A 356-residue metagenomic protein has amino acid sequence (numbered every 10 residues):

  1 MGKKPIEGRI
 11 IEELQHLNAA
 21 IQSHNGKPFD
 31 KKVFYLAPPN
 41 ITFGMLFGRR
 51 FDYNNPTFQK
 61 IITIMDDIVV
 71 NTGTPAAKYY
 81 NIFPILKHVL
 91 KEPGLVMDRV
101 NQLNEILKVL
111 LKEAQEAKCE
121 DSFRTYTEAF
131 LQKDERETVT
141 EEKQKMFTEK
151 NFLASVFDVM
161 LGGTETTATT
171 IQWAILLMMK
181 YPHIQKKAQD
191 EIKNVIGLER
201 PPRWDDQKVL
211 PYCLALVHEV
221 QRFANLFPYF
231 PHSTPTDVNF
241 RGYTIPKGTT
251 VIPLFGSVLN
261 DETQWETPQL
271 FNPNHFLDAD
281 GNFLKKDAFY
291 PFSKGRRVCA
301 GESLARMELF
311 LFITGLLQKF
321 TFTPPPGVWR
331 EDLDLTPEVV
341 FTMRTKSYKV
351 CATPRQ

Functional and structural regions predicted by a protein language model:
G2-I171, K187, R330, T336: Cytochrome P450 heme-thiolate monooxygenase catalytic core
E105, V109, E113, P202-R241 (+3 more regions): Conserved cytochrome P450 K-helix E-x-x-R motif and the immediately C-terminal K′/meander segment
E128-Q132, T250, V340-Q356: C-terminal helix/juxtamembrane-tail motif
F157, G162, R241, A279-L309 (+1 more regions): Cytochrome P450 heme-thiolate "Cys pocket" and heme-binding signature region
T167-M178, F312: Short, small-residue alpha-helix embedded
P182-I184, S303-V340: Cytochrome P450 heme-binding "Cys pocket" and the immediately downstream C-terminal segment
A188, V220, I245-G248, F271 (+3 more regions): Hydrophobic, well-ordered secondary-structure elements that form the walls of internal hydrophobic environments
P253-G281: Conserved cytochrome P450 K-helix/beta-meander segment immediately N-terminal to the heme-binding cysteine loop
